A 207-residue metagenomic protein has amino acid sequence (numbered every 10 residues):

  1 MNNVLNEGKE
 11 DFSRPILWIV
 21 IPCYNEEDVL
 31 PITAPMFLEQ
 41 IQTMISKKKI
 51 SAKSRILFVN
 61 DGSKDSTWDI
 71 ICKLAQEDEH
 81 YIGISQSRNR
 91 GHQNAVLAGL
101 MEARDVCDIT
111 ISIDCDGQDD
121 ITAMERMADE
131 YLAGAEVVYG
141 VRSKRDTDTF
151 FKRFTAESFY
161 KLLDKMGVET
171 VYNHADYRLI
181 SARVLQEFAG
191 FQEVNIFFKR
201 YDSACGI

Functional and structural regions predicted by a protein language model:
M1-T43, K47-S51: N-proximal low-complexity "stem/linker" segments adjacent to membrane-targeting elements
P15-L17, S51-I56, Y81-I82, I109 (+1 more regions): Residue-level recognition of the N-termini of beta-strands and the immediately preceding loop/turn
E26-V29, S63, D120: Donor nucleotide-sugar binding loop of glycosyltransferases
I32, M36, S66, I70-K73 (+2 more regions): Alpha-helical transmission elements in cytosolic ATPase-linked domains
S54-L57, W68-L97, M101-E102: Conserved donor nucleotide-binding strand/loop of the catalytic core
L57-W68, G117-Q118: A conserved acidic beta->alpha catalytic loop
Q86-R88, H92-E102, I109-S112, Q118-F197 (+1 more regions): Acceptor/aglycone-binding surface of glycosyltransferases and processive sugar-polymer synthases
G206-I207: Short, charged cytosolic
